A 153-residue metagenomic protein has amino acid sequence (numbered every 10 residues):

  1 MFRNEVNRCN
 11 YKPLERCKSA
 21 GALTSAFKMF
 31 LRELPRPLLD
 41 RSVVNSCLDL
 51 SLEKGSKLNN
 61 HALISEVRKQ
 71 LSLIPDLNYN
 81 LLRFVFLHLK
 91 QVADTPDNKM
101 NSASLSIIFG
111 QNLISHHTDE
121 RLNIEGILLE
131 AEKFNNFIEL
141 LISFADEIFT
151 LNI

Functional and structural regions predicted by a protein language model:
M1-I153: Alpha-helical catalytic/interaction cores of small GTPase-regulatory modules
